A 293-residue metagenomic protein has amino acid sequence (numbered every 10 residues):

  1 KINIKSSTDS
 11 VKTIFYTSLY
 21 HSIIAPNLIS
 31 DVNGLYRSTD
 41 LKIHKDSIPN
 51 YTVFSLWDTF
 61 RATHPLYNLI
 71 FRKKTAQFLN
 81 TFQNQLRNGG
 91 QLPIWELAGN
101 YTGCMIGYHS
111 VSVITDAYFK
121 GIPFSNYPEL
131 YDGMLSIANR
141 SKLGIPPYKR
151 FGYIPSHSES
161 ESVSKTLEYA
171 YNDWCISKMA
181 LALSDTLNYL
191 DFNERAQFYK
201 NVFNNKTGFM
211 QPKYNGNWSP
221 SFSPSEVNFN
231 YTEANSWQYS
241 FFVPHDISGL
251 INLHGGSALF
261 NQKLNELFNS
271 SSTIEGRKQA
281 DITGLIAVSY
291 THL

Functional and structural regions predicted by a protein language model:
K1-N50, N84, Q91-I94, F124 (+2 more regions): Acidic/polar, glycine-enriched structural segments that form the non-catalytic walls/loops of the carbohydrate-binding
I4-S7, S47-T52, L97-G103, S160-V163 (+2 more regions): A short glycine/serine-rich beta->alpha loop
Y16-Y20, Y131-I137, S141, K178-N205: Acidic, mature catalytic/reactive cores of soluble proteins
I24-S30, R87-P93, K142-L143, K200-F209 (+1 more regions): Secretory-pathway/luminal and periplasmic proteins that interact with or process carbohydrate-rich
L35-T39, I43, Y127-E161, F209-P244 (+1 more regions): Extended glycan-interaction surfaces of carbohydrate-active proteins
T52-A180, N193, Y239-N252: Aromatic-rich carbohydrate-recognition surfaces in CAZymes
K74-F78, S125-Y127, L187-D191, F203-Q211 (+1 more regions): Acidic/polar loop patches that form or flank catalytic/metal-binding clefts of enzymes that bind anionic ligands
T291-H292: Conserved small/polar residues in nucleotide/adenosyl-binding loops
